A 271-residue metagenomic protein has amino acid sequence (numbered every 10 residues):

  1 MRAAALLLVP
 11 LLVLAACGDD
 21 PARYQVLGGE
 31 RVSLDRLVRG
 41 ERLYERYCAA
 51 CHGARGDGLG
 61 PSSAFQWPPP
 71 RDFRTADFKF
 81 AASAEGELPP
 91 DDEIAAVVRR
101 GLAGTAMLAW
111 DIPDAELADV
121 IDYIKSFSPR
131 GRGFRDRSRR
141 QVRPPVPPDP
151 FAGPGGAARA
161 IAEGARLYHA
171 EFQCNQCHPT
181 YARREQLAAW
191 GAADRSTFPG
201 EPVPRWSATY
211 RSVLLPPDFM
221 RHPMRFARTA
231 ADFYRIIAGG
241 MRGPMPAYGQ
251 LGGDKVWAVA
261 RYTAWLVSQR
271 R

Functional and structural regions predicted by a protein language model:
R2-L8: Sec-dependent signal peptide recognition, specifically the positively charged N-region followed immediately by
L14-A16: C-terminal motif of bacterial Sec signal peptides marking the signal peptidase cleavage site
G18-L43, F134-A170, R184, P223 (+1 more regions): Electrostatic cytochrome c docking/interface patches
P21-A22, D35, E41, E45-P68 (+5 more regions): Periplasmic/extracellular electron-transfer cofactor-ligation site, primarily the c-type cytochrome heme-c attachment
A64-D114, A118-K125, G191-G249, G253-A264: Extracytoplasmic electron-transfer domains, predominantly the class I c-type cytochrome c fold
V120-R139: Short, structured interface segments
